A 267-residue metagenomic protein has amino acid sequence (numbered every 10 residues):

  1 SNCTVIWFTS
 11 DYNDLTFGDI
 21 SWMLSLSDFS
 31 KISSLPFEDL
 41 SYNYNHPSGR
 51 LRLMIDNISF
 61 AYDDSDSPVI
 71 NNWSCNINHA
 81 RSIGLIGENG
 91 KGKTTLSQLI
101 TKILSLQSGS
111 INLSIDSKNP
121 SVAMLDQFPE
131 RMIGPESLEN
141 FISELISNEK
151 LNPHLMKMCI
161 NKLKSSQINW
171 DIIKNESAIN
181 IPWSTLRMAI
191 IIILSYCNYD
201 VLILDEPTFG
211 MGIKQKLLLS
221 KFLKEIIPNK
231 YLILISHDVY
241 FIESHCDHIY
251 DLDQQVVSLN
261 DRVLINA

Functional and structural regions predicted by a protein language model:
C3-F8, K230-S236: Conserved H-loop
D11-F17, D238-S244: Conserved H-loop
I55-F60, S65-R81, G109: Conserved beta-strand
I86-E88: The feature captures the beta-strand-to-loop junction immediately N-terminal to the Walker
T101: Helix-to-loop junction immediately C-terminal to a conserved catalytic motif
F128, G134-M158: Q-loop/switch helix immediately C-terminal to the Walker
S177, I203-P207, G212-K214: Walker B catalytic motif
